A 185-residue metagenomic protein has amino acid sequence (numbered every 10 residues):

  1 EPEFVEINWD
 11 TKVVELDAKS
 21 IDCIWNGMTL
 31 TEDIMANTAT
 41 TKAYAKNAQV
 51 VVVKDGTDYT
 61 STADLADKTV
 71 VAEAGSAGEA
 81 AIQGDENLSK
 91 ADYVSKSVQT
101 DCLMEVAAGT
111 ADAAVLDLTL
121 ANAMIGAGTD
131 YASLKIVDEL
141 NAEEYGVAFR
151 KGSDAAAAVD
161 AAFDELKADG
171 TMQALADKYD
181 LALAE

Functional and structural regions predicted by a protein language model:
E3-D64: Acidic, polar ligand-binding/catalytic clefts
E3-E15, V94-A108, E143: Short helix-initiation/N-cap motifs at beta->coil->alpha
L16-D17, L65, V106-A107, V147 (+1 more regions): Hydrophobic residues within well-ordered alpha-helices
D22-C23, D112-A113, G146: Short, Asp-centered acidic motifs that coordinate Mg2+ and/or phosphate in catalytic or ligand-binding sites
G27-A36, A81-G84, A107-A108, D112-N141: A ligand-binding cleft/hinge motif common to bilobed small-molecule-binding domains
M28-T29, K46-D101, A113, L118-N122 (+1 more regions): Bilobed "Venus flytrap"/periplasmic-binding protein-like clamshell domains and structurally analogous long
A45-V53, L118, N122, G126-D164 (+1 more regions): Periplasmic-binding protein-like
A77-S97, A132-I136, A161-E185: Ligand-binding clefts/hinges and TM-proximal coupling segments of bilobed small-molecule sensing domains
